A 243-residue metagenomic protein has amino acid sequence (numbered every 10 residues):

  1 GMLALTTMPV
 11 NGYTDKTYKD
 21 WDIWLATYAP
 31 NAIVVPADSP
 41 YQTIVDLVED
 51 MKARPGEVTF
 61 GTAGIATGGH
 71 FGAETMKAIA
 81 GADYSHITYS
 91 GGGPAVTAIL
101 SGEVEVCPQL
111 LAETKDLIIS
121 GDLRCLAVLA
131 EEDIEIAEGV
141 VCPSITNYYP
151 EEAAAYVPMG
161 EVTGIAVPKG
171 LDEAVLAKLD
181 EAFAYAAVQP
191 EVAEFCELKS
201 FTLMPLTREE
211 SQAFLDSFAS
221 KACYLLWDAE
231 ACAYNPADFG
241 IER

Functional and structural regions predicted by a protein language model:
G1-A4, R54-V58, A82, L100-Q109 (+3 more regions): Alpha-to-beta junction loops
G1-D15, V48-D50, T67-E74, G92-S120 (+1 more regions): Pocket-flanking alpha-helical
M2, A37, L111-A112, L129-A130 (+1 more regions): Short secondary-structure boundary segments
M8-P94, I145, V162-F195: Hinge/capping helix and adjacent helix->loop/strand transition within the periplasmic-binding protein
D22-W24, P150-M159, A193, E197-T202: Mobile beta-alpha loop/short-helix "lid" or hinge segments that flank ligand
K115-A187, A237-R243: C-terminal lobe and pocket-closing loops of periplasmic/extracytoplasmic Venus-flytrap solute-binding proteins
I119, A174-R243: An extracytoplasmic/periplasmic, membrane-proximal ligand-sensing/linker region
